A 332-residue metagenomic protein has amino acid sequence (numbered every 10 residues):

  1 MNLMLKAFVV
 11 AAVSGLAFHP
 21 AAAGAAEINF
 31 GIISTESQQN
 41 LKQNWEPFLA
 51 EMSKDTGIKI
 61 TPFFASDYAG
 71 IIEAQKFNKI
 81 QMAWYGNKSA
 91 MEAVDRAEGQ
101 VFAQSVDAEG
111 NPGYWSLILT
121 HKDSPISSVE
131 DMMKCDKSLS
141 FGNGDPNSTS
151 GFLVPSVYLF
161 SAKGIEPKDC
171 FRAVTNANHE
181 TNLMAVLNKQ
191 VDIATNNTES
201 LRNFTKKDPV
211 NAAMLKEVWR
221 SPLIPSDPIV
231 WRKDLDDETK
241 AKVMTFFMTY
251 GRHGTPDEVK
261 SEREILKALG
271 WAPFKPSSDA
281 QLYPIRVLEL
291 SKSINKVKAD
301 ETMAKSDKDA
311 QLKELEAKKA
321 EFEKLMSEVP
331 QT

Functional and structural regions predicted by a protein language model:
M1-V9, A21: Bacterial N-terminal signal peptides that target proteins for export
S14-A23: C-terminal segment of classical bacterial N-terminal signal peptides
A26-S53, A65, K88, N111-M184 (+1 more regions): Bilobed "Venus flytrap"/periplasmic-binding protein-like clamshell domains and structurally analogous long
N29, I33-S34, L41, D107-L117 (+2 more regions): Periplasmic-binding protein-like
E36-S37, L41-P47, K242-T332: An extracytoplasmic/periplasmic, membrane-proximal ligand-sensing/linker region
P47-G86: N-terminal, post-signal-peptide region of Sec/Tat-exported proteins
A69-A83, R96, Y114, H179-A194: Short helices/loops that flank or line small-molecule/ion binding pockets
W84-A97, F160-S161, L187-N188, D192-A213 (+1 more regions): A ligand-binding cleft/hinge motif common to bilobed small-molecule-binding domains
